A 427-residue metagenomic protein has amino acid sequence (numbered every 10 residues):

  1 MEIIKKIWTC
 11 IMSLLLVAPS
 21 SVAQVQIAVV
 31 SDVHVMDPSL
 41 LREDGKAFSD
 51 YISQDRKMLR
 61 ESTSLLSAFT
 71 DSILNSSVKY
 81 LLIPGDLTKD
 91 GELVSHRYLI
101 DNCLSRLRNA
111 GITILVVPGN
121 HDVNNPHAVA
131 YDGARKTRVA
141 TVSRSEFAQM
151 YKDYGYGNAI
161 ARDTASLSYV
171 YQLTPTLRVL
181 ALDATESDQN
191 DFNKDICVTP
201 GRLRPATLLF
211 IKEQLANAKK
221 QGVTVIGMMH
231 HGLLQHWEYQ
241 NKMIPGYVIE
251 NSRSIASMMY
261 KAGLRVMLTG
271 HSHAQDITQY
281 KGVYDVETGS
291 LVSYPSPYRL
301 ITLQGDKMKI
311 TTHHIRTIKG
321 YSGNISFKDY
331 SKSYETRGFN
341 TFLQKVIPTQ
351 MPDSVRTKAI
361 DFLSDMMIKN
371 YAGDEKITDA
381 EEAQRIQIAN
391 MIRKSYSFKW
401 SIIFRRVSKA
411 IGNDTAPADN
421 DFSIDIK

Functional and structural regions predicted by a protein language model:
E2-K6, S322-K427: Non-catalytic terminal accessory segments
T9-A18: Bacterial N-terminal signal peptides
V22-L93: N-terminal active-site segment of His-dependent metallophosphoesterases
Q26-D37, L177-N190, M228, Y284-G289 (+1 more regions): Active-site-proximal beta-strand elements of phosphoester/diester hydrolases
D32, L81, D86, L99 (+6 more regions): Divalent metal-coordination and catalytic microenvironments
M36-S39, K89-G91, N120-A128, S187-N190 (+3 more regions): Active-site environment of divalent metal-dependent phosphoester hydrolases
I73-Y80, R178-L180, F192-Y284, T415-P417: His/acidic metal-ligating clusters that form di-metal
Y98-F210, L300, M308: Extended active-site neighborhood of metal-dependent phosphoesterases/phosphodiesterases
